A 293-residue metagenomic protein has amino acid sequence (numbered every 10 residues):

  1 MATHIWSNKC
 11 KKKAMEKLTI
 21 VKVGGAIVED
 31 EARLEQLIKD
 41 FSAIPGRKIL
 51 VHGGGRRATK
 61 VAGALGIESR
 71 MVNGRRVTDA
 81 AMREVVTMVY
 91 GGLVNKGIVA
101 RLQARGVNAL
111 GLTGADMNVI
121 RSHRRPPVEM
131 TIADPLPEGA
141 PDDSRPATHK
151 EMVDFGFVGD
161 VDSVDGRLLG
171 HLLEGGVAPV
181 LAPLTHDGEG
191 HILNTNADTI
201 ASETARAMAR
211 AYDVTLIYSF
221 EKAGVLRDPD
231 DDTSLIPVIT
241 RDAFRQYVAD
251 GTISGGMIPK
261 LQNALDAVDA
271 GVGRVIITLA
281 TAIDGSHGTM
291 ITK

Functional and structural regions predicted by a protein language model:
C10-K293: C-terminal catalytic "cap/lid" subdomain
